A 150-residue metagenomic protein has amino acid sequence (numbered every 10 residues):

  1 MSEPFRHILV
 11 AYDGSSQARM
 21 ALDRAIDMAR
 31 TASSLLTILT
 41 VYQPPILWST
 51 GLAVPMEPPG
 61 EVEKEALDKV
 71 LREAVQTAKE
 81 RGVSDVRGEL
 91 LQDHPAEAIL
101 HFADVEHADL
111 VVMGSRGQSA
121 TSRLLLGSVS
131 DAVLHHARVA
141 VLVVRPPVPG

Functional and structural regions predicted by a protein language model:
M1-P4, Q76-V111, V148-G150: Structural beta-alpha unit
S2-V54, R81, V86: Small/aliphatic-rich secondary-structure junction motif
A21, W48-G51, A98-H101, R123-L125: Short, well-ordered secondary-structure micro-motifs
R24, V62-A74, A98: Short, solvent-exposed amphipathic alpha-helices that sit in or adjacent to ligand/effector-binding or catalytic
T40-K69, G150: Acidic, proline/glycine-rich short linear motifs
A53-E57, D104-E106, V129-S130: Short, hinge-like loop/turn segments at secondary-structure boundaries
L110-A132, P149-G150: Glycine-rich, Arg-bearing micro-motifs that act as flexible, cationic patches
